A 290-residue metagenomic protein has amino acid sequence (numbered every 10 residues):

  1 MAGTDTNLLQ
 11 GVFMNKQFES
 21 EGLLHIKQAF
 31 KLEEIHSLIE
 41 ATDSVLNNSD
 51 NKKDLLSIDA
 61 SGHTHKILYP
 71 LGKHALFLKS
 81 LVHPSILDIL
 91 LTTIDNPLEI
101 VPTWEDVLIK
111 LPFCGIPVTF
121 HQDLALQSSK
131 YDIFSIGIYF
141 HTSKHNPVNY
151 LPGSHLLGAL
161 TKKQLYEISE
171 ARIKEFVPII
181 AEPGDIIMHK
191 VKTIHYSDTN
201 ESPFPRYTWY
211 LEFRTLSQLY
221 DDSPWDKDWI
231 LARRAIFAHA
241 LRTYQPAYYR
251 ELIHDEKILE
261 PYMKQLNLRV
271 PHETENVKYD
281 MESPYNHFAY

Functional and structural regions predicted by a protein language model:
A2-E21, K27-F120, L124-Q127: Non-heme Fe(II)-dependent double-stranded beta-helix
F30-L32, V107-K110, A125, S143-H145 (+3 more regions): Short, solvent-exposed loop/turn segments at secondary-structure junctions
S37, A159-Q164, A232-R233: A short, polar/proline- and glycine-enriched secondary-structure boundary/capping micro-motif
H74-K79, R172-V177, Y196-D198: Active-site rim elements
E105-V107, I138-F140, W209-F213: A structural signal for short, well-ordered beta-strand segments
G115-I180, L219-D226: Catalytic core of non-heme Fe(II) oxygenases with the double-stranded beta-helix
A181-H195: Conserved metal-binding segment of the jelly-roll/cupin
T193-I194, D198-Y290: Non-heme Fe(II)/2-oxoglutarate
